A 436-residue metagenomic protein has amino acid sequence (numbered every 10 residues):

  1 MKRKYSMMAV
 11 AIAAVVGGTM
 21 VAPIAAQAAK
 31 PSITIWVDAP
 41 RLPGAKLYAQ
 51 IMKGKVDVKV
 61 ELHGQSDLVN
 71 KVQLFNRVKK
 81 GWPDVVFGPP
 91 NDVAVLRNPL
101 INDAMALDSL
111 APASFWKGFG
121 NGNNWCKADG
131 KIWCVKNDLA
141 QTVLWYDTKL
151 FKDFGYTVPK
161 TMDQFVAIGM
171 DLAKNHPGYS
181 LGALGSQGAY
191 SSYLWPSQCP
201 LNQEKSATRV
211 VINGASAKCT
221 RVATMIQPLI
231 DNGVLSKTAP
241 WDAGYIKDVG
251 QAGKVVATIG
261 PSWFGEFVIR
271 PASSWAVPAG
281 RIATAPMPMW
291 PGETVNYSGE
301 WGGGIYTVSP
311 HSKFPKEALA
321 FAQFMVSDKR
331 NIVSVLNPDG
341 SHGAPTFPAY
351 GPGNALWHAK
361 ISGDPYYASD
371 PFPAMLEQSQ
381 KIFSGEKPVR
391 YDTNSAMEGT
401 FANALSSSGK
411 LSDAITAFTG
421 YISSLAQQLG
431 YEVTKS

Functional and structural regions predicted by a protein language model:
K2-A25: Secretory targeting and sorting signals
G18-T19, P23-A94, V158, V333 (+3 more regions): Conserved N-terminal structural module of periplasmic/extracytoplasmic solute-binding proteins
L62-V72, M162-Q164, T238-Q251: Short helix-initiation/N-cap motifs at beta->coil->alpha
D84-F87, V256-P261: Paired acidic/hydrophobic, glycine-rich loop segments that form the ligand-binding mouth/hinge of periplasmic-binding
P90-T142, A279, A283-P286: Hinge/lid segment of periplasmic solute-binding proteins
A128-D129, W133-N137, T142, V166-A215 (+2 more regions): Extracytoplasmic/periplasmic solute-binding protein
R209-P240, M287-W290: Glycine-centered hinge/linker elements that transmit conformational signals in sensory and ligand-binding systems
F264-V277, P291-A396, V433-K435: C-terminal lobe and pocket-closing loops of periplasmic/extracytoplasmic Venus-flytrap solute-binding proteins
